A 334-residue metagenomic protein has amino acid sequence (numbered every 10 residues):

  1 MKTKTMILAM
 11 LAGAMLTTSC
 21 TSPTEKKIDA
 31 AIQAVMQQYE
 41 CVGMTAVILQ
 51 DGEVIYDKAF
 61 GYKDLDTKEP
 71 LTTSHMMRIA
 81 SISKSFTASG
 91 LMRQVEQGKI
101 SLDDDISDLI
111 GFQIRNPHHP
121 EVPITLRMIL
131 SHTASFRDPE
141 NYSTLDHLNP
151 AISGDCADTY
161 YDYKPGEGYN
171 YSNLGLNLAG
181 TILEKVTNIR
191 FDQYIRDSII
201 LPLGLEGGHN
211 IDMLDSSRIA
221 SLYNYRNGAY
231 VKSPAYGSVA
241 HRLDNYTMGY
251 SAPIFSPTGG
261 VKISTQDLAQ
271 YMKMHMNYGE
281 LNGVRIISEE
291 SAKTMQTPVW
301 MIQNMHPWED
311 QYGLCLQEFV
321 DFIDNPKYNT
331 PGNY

Functional and structural regions predicted by a protein language model:
M1-I7: Bacterial N-terminal signal peptides that target proteins for export
T18-S19: C-terminal motif of bacterial Sec signal peptides marking the signal peptidase cleavage site
T24-M77, K99, P150-T159: Short, conserved catalytic-motif segment at the N-terminal edge
D29-I32, A46, G52, H75-I106 (+2 more regions): Active-site SXXK
D64, P117-Y334: Short, surface-exposed loop or secondary-structure junction motifs that flank catalytic or metal-binding residues
L102-P117, P202-L203: Short, glycine/proline-biased beta-turn/loop segments that scaffold the active-site neighborhood
